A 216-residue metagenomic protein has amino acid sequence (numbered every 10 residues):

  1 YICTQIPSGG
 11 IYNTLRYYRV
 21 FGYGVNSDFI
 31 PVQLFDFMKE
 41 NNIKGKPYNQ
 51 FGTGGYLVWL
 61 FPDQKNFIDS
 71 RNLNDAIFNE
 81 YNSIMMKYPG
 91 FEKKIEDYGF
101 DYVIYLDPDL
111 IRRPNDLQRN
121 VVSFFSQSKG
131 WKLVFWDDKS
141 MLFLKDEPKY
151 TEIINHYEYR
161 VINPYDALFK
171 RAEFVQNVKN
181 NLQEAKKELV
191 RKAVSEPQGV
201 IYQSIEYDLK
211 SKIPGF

Functional and structural regions predicted by a protein language model:
Y1-R16: Membrane-embedded transmembrane-helix bundle of lipid-linked glycan/lipid transferases
Y12-G52, L60, K65-F67, N72-F216: C-terminal luminal/periplasmic domains and tails of membrane-associated envelope-modifying transferases
L57: Conserved strand-helix element at the start of the C-terminal RecA-like helicase core
